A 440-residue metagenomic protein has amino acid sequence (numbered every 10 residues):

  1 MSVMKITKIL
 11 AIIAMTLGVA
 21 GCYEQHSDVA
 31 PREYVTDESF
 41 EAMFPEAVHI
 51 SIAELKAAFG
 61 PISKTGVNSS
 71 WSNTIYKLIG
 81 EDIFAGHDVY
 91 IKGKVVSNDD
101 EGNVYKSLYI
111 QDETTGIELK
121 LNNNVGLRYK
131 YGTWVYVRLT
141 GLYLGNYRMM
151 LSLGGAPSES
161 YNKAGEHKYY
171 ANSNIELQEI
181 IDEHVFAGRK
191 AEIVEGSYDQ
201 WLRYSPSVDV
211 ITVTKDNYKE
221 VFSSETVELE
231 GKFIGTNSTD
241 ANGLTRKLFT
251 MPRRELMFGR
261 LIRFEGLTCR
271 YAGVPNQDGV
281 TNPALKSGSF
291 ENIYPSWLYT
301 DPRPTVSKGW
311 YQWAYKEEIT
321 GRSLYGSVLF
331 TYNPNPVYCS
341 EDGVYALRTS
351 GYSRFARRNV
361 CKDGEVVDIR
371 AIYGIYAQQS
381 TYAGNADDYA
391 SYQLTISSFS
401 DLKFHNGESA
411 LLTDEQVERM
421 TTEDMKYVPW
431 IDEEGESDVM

Functional and structural regions predicted by a protein language model:
M1-V3: Short, Lys/Arg-enriched N-terminal segments with co-localized hydrophobic residues within the first ~10-30 amino acids
K5-I12: Sec-dependent signal peptide recognition, specifically the positively charged N-region followed immediately by
G18-G21: C-terminal motif of bacterial Sec signal peptides marking the signal peptidase cleavage site
Y23-G102, Y109-W134, R138-M440: OB-fold nucleic-acid-binding modules
